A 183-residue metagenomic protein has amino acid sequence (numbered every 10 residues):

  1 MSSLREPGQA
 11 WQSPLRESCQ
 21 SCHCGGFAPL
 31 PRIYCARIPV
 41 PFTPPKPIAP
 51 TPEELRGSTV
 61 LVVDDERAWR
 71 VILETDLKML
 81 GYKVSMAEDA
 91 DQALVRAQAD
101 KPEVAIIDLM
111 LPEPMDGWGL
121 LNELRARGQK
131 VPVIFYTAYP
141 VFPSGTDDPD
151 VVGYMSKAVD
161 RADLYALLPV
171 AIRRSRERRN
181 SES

Functional and structural regions predicted by a protein language model:
S3, C19-L61, D160-S183: Non-catalytic signal-transmission and effector/linker regions of two-component phosphorelay proteins
D64-E66, K157: Acidic di-acidic motifs
R67-S85: Two-component/phosphorelay signaling modules centered on CheY-like receiver
R70, P112-P114: The feature encodes the CheY-like receiver
M86-V104, L109: Acidic, metal-coordinating helix/loop segments flanking the phosphotransfer/catalytic sites of two-component signaling
V95, D116-K130: Short amphipathic alpha-helix used as the core "switch/output" element in two-component signaling
I134-Y136: Hydrophobic/aromatic residues positioned on beta-strands within the core alpha/beta folds
A138, T146-S156: As written
